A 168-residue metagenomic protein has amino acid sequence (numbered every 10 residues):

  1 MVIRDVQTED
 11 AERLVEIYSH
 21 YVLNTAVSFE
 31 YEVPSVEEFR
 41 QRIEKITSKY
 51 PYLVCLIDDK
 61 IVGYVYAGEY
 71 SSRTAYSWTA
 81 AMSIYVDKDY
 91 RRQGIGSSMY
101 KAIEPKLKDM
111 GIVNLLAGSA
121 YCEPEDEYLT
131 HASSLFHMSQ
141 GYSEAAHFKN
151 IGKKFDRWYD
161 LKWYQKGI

Functional and structural regions predicted by a protein language model:
M1, K60-Y64, Y159: Glycine-rich phosphate/pyrophosphate-binding loop shared by adenosine-nucleotide-utilizing enzymes
V2-E16: A short beta-loop-alpha structural element at the N-terminal edge of CoA-dependent acyl/N-acetyltransferase catalytic
V15, S19-R42: Conserved GNAT-fold acetyl-CoA-binding loop/helix
V33-T79, S83-D89, Y100-K101, K106 (+2 more regions): Acetyl-CoA-dependent GNAT
R92-L107, H131-L135, S139: Conserved acetyl-CoA-binding loop-helix of GNAT-fold acetyltransferases
L107-L129: Conserved GNAT acetyl-CoA-binding A-motif
G118-A120, S134, M138-R157: Conserved catalytic-core motifs of GNAT/GCN5-like acyltransferases
T130, N150-I168: C-terminal "cap" of GNAT-fold acetyltransferases
